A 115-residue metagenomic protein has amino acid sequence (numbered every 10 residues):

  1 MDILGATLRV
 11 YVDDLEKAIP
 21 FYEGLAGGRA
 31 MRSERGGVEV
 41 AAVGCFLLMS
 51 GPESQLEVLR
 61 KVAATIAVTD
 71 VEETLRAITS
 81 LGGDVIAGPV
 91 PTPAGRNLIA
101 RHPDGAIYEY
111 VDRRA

Functional and structural regions predicted by a protein language model:
M1, T79-A115: Vicinal oxygen chelate
M1-I19, V62-A64, R114-A115: N-terminal beta-strand motif that seeds the catalytic metal site of vicinal oxygen chelate
D14, D70, H102: Acidic di-acidic motifs
A18-E23, I78, G105: Conserved active-site tyrosine of GNAT-family acetyltransferases
G24-M31, G82-D84: Conserved acetyl-CoA-binding loop of GNAT-fold acetyltransferases
G28-K61, I107-R113: Conserved short beta-strand elements that form part of the metal-binding/catalytic scaffold of enzyme active sites
A64-A87: Mid-chain, well-packed structural core segment of small domains
